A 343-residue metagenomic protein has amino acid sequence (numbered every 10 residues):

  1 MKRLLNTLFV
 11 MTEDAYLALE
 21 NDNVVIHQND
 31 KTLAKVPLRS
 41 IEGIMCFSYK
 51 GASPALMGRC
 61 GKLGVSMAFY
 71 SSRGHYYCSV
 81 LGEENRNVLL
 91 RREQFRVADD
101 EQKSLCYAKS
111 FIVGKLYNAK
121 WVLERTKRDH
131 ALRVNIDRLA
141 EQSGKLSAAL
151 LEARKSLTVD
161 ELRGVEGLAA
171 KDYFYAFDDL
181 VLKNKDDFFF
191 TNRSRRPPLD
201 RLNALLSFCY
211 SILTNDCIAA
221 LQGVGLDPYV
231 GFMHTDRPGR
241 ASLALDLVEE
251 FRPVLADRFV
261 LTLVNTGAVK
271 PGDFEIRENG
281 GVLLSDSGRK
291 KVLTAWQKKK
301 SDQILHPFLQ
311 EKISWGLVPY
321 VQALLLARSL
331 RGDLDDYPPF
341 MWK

Functional and structural regions predicted by a protein language model:
M1-E20, N29, K35, Y77 (+2 more regions): Active-site helix-to-loop segments that bind/position phosphate- or nucleotide-bearing substrates and donors across
V24-V25: Hydrophobic residues embedded in beta-strands of well-ordered beta-sheets
R39-A52: Extracellular/luminal Protease-associated
I44-F47, V65-S71: Short hydrophobic alpha-helical runs that function as membrane-insertion/retention elements
S53, G74-S79: Short gly/pro/ser/thr-enriched loop/turn and capping motifs at secondary-structure boundaries
S53-P54, K109: Amphipathic alpha-helical transducer elements in NTP-driven molecular machines
K62-A68, H75, E83-V88: A short alpha->loop->secondary-structure connector
